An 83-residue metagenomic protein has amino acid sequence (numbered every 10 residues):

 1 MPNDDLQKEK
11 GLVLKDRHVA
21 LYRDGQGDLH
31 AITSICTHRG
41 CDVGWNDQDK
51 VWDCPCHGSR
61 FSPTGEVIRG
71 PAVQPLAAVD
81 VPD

Functional and structural regions predicted by a protein language model:
M1-D49, E66-R69, Q74-D83: N-terminal pre-ligand scaffold of iron-sulfur
C36, C54-C56: Short cysteine clusters
